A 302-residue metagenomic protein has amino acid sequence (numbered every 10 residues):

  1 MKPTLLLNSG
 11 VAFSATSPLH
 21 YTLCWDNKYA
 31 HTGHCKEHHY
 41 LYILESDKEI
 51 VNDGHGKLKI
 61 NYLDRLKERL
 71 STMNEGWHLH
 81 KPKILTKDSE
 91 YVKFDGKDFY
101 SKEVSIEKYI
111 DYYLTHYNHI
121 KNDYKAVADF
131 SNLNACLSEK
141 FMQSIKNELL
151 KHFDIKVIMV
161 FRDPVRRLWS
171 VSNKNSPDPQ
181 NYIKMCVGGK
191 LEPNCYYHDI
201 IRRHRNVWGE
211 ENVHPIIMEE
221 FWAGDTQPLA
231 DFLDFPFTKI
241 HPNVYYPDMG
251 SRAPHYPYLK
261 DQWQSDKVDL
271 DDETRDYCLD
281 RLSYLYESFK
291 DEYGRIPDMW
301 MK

Functional and structural regions predicted by a protein language model:
M1-Y124, F130-S131, W208: PAPS-dependent sulfotransferase catalytic core
K2-A12, S17-C24, K28-A30, H39 (+7 more regions): A generic "structured core" feature
K28-Y29, E37-H38, S46-D47, G54-K57 (+5 more regions): PAPS-dependent sulfotransferase catalytic domain
I43-D64, F235-S288: PAPS-dependent sulfotransferase catalytic core
D95-Y100, D129-A135, Q180-E192, S265-T274: Surface-exposed cleft-lining segments at the edges of enzyme active sites
S105, Y109-H116, F141, Y197-I201 (+3 more regions): Alpha-helical packing segments of well-folded alpha/beta enzyme cores
